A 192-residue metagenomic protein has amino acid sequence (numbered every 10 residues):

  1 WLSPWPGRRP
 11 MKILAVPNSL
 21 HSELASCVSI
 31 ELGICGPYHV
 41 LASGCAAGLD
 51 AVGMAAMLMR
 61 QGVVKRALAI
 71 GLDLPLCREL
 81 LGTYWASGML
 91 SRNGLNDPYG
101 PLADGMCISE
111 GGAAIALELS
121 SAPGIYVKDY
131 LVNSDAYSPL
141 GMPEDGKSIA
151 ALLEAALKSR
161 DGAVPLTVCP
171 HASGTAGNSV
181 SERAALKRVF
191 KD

Functional and structural regions predicted by a protein language model:
W1-H39, L81, N178-K191: Active-site-proximal gating segment of KS-fold condensing enzymes and close homologs
L2-K12, G53, M57, L74-P123: Glycine-/small-residue-rich "gating" segment that lines the acyl/pantetheine channel and substrate pocket
S19-E23, A46-D50, G62, E79 (+6 more regions): Conserved active-site and cofactor/substrate-binding residues in soluble primary-metabolism enzymes
H21-L32, P37-G71, I108-A122: Active-site-proximal alpha-helical scaffold in enzymes
A47, A51, L152-R160, A185 (+1 more regions): Stable alpha-helical structural segments in soluble proteins, enriched in small hydrophobic residues
L90, G94-T167: Condensing-enzyme catalytic core mediating Claisen C-C bond formation in acyl metabolism
Y137-G146, G174-R188: Short glycine/threonine-rich loop-to-helix capping motif typified by GTGT followed within a few residues by an Asp-Pro
H171: Glycine-centered flexible beta-alpha turn that most often forms the glycine-rich phosphate-binding loop
